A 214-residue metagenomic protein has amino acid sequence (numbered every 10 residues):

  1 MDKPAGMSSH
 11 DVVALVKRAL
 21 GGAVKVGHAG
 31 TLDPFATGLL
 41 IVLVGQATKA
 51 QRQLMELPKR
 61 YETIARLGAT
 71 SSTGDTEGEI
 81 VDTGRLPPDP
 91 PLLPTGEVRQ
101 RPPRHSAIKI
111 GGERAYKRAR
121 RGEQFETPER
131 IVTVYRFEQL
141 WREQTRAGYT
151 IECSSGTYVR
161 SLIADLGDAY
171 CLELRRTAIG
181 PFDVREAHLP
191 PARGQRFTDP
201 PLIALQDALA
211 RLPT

Functional and structural regions predicted by a protein language model:
M1-T214: Catalytic/RNA-binding core of pseudouridine synthases
